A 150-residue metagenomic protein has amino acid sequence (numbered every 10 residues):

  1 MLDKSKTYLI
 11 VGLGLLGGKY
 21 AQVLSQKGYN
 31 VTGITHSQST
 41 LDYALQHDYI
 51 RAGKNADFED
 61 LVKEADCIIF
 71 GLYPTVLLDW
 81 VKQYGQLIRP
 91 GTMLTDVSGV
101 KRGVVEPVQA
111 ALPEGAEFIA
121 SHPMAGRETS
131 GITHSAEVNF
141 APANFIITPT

Functional and structural regions predicted by a protein language model:
M1-V62: NAD(P)+-binding Rossmann beta1-loop-alpha1 motif at the extreme N-terminus of oxidoreductases
K4-T7, G91, P142: Phosphate-coordination loops involved in phosphoryl transfer and adenosine-cofactor binding
L9-I10, F70, I147: Hydrophobic Val/Ile/Leu positions in short beta-strands of Rossmann-like dinucleotide-binding domains
H36, L72-Y73, V97: Short beta->alpha hinge that forms the Motif I/post-I loop of the SAM-binding pocket
S39-T40, K101-V104: Conserved short alpha-helix immediately C-terminal to the canonical SAM/SAH-binding motif I of Rossmann-like
F58-I88, T92-M93: Rossmann-like NAD(P)-binding element
V76-L77, R102-G103, R127: Short glycine-rich, flexible loops that bind phosphorylated cofactors or substrates
A111-T150: Rossmann-fold dinucleotide-binding core
